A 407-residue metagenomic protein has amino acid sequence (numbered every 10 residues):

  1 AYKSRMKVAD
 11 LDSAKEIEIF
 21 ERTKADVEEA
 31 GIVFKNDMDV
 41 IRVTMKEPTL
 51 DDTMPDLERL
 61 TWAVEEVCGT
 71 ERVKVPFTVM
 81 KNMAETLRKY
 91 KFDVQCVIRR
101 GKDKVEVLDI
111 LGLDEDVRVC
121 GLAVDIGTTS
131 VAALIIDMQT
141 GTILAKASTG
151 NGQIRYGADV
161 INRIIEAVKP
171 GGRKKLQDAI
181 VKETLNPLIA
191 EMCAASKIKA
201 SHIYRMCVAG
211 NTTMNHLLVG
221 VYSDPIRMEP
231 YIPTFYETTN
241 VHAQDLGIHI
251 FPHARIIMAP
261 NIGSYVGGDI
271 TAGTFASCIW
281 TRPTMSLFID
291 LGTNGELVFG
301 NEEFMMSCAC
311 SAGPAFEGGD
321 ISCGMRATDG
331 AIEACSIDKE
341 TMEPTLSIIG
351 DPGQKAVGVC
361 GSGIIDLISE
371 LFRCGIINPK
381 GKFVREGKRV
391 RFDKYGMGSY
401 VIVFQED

Functional and structural regions predicted by a protein language model:
A1-A123, T128, T140, Q177-D178 (+4 more regions): Nucleotide/phosphate-binding catalytic cleft detector across ATP-hydrolyzing and phosphate-transferring enzymes
A1-Y2, N211-V219, D290-L297, A356-I377: Conserved phosphate/anionic-ligand binding catalytic regions in large, soluble enzymes, centered on
D37-V40, D159-K174, H249-M258, S347 (+1 more regions): Gly-rich Lys/Arg/Thr-decorated short loops/hinges at beta-loop-alpha junctions or inter-strand turns that position
N82, H202-T212, L291-T293, V384-K394: A glycine-rich phosphate-binding loop feature that marks nucleotide/adenosyl-phosphate handling sites
V124-T128, A133-I161, P225-N240, A272 (+1 more regions): Glycine-rich phosphate-binding loop of actin/hexokinase-like ATP-binding domains
G141, V208, I368: Conserved hydrophobic/aromatic pocket- or pore-lining residues that grip, position, or stack substrates in active sites
G152-A195, D320-C323, A331-S336: N-terminal phosphate-binding loop and adjacent alpha-helix
L367-D407: Gly/charged contiguous loops adjacent to phosphate- or pyrophosphate-bearing nucleotide/cofactor binding elements
